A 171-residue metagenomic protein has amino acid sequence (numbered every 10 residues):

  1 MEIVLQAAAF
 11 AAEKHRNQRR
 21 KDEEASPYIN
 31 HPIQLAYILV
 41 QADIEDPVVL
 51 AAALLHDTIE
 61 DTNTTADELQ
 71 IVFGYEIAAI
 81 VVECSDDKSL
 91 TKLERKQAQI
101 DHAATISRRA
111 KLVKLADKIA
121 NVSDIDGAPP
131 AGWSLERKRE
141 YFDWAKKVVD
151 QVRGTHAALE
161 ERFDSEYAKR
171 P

Functional and structural regions predicted by a protein language model:
M1-P171: Active-site helical microenvironments for divalent-metal-assisted chemistry
